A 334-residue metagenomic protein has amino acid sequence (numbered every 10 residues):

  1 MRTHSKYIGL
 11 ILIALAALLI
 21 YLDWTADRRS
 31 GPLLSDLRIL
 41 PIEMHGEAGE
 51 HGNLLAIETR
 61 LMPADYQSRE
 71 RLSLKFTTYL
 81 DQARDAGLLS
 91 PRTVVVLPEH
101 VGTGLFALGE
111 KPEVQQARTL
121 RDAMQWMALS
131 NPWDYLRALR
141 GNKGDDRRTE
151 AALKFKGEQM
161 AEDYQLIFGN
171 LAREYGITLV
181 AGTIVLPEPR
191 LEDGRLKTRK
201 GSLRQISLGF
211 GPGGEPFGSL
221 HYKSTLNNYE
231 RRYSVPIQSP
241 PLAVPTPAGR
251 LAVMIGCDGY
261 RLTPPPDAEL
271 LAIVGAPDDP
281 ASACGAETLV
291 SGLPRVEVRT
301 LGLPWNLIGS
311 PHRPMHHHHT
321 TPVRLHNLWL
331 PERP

Functional and structural regions predicted by a protein language model:
R2-L33, I237, A243, S282-P334: C-terminal beta-strand edge segments of enzyme domains
P41-L55, P241-M254: Beta-strand-turn-beta hairpins that frame and shape the catalytic cleft of phosphate-ester-processing enzymes
E50-G52, S90-V94, E174-L179, E215 (+3 more regions): Loop/turn elements at helix/coil->beta-strand transitions in domains of secreted/extracellular proteins
H51-D65: Acidic/histidine-rich, surface-exposed loop or edge segments in extracytoplasmic proteins
T59-P63, V101-G104, V185-E188, N227 (+3 more regions): Solvent-exposed loop/turn segments at secondary-structure junctions within structured extracellular/periplasmic domains
Q82-L208: Cys-nucleophile CN-hydrolase/nitrilase-fold catalytic domain and related Cys-dependent amidase chemistry that acts on
V96, S219, T225-S291: Active-site beta-loop-alpha substructure in enzyme catalytic cores, prototypically the cysteine-centered nucleophile
G194-Y222, N306-P331: Amphipathic beta-strand/beta-sheet edge segments enriched in Tyr/Trp
